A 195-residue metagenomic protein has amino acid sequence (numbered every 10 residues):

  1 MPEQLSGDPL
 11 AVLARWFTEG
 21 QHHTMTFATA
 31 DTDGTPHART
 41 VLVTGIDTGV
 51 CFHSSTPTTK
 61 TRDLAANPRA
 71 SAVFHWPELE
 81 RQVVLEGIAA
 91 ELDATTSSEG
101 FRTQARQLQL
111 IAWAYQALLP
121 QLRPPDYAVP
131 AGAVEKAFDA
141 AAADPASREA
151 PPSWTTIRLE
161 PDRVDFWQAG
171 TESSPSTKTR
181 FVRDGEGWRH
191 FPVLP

Functional and structural regions predicted by a protein language model:
M1-P195: Binding-site signature for planar aromatic cofactors or substrates
